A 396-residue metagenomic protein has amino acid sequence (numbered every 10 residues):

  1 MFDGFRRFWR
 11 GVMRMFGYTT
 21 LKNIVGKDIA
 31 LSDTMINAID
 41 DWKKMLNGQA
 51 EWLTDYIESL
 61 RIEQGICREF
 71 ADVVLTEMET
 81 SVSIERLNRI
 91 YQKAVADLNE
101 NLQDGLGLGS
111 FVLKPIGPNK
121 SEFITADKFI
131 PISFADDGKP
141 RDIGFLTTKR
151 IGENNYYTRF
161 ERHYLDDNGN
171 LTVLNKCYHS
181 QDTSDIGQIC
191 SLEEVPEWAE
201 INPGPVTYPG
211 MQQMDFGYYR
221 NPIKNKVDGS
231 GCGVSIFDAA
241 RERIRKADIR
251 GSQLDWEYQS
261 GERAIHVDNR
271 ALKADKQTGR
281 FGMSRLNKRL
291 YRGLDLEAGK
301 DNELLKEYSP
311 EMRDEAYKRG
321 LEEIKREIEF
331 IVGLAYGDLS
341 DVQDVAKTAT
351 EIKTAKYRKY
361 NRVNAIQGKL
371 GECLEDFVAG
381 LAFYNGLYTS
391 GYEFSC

Functional and structural regions predicted by a protein language model:
M1-R141, V342: Extended, helix-rich architectural segments
V12, G26-I29, S121, R270-N287 (+2 more regions): Charge-rich, acidic-biased intrinsically disordered regions
I39, I57-L60, V95-Q103, S110 (+8 more regions): Intrinsically disordered, low-complexity boundary segments flanking structured domains
I84, N88-A96, Q103, G233-I244 (+4 more regions): Generic detection of long, well-ordered alpha-helical segments
V95-L102, L106, L113, L254-Q259 (+1 more regions): C-terminal amphipathic alpha-helical
V112-V234: Extended, regular secondary-structure scaffolds
T148-N154, A298, E303, E372-N385: Hydrophobic transmembrane alpha-helix bundles
W198-E351, F394: Extended, charged amphipathic alpha-helical segments
